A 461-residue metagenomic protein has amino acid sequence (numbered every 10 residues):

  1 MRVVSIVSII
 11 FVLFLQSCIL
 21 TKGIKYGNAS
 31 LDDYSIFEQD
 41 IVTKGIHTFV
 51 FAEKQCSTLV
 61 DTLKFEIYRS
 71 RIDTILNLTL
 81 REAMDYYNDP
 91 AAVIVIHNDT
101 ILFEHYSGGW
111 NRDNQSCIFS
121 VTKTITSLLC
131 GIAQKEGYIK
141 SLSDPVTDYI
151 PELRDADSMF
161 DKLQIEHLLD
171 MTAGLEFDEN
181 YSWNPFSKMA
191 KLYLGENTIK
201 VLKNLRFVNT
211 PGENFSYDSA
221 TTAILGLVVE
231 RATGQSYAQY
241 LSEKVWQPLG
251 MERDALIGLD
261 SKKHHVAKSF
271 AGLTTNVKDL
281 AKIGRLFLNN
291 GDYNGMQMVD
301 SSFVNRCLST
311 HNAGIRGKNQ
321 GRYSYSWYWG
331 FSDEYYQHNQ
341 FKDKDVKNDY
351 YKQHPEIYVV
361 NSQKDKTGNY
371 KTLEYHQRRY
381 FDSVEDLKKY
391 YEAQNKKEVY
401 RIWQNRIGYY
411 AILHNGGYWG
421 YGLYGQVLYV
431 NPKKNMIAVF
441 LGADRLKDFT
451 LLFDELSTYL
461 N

Functional and structural regions predicted by a protein language model:
M1-Q16: Sec-dependent bacterial lipoprotein signal peptides
L13-W110, E136-I139, E196, K366-E385 (+2 more regions): N-terminal leader/targeting segments and the immediately adjacent pre-domain N-terminus
R81-A83, N111-I118, T122, A133-F215: Active-site-proximal loop and beta-strand segments within enzyme catalytic domains
D99, C117-L142, L168, L225-V229 (+1 more regions): Active-site SXXK
F103, L225, K434-G442: Short, well-ordered beta-strand elements
E136-L175, N204-R206, A232-F270, T275 (+1 more regions): Active-site helix/loop module of the DD-peptidase/beta-lactamase fold, centered on the serine-lysine SxxK catalytic
D178-D260: A small/polar active-site loop signature that marks catalytic segments
Q239, D254-K397, R401, G408-V430: Penicillin-binding protein/beta-lactamase superfamily catalytic region
